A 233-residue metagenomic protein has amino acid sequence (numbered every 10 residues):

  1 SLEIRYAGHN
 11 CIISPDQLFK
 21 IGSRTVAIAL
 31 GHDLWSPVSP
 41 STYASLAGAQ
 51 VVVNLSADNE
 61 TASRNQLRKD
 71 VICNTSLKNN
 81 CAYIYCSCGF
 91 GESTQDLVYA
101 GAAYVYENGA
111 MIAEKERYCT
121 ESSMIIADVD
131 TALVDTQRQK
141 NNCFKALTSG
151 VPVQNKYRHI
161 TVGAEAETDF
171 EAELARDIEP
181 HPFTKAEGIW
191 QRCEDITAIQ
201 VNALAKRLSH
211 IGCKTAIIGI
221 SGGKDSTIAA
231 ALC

Functional and structural regions predicted by a protein language model:
S1-G219, T227-L232: Enzyme catalytic cores with a strong preference for nitrogen-chemistry domains
G223: Conserved G/P- and acidic residue-centered "switch" motifs that form tight phosphate/ATP-binding loops in soluble
